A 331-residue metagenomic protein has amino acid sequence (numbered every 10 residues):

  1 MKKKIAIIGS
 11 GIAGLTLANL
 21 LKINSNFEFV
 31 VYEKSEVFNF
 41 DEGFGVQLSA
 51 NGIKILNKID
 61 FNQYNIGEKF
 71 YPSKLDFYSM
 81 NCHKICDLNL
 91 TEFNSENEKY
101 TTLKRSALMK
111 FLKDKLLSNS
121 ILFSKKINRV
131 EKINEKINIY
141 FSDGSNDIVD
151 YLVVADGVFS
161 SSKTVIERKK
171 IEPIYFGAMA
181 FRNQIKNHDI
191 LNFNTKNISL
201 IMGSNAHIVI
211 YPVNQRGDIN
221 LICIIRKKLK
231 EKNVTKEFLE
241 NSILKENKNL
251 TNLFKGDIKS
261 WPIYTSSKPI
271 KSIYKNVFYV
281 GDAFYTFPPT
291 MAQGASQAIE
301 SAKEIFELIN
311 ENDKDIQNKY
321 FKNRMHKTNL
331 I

Functional and structural regions predicted by a protein language model:
K3-I5, K22, S49-I166, I171-Q184 (+1 more regions): Conserved N-terminal helical subregion
K4, E28, D218: Residues at the starts of beta-strands that form the adenosine-phosphate
A6-N24, V153-V154, F238, D257-I331: Conserved mid-domain beta->alpha element of the FAD-binding
A13, V37, F159: Conserved Rossmann-like nucleotide-cofactor binding loop
K22-E42: Glycine-rich FAD pyrophosphate-binding loop
V37-I55: Conserved N-terminal glycine-rich FAD pyrophosphate-binding loop of Rossmann-like flavoproteins
C86-Y100, K104-M109, S145, H188-S260: Conserved FAD/dinucleotide-binding core of flavoprotein oxidoreductases
F159-S160, A180-R182, A206-V209, F284-Y285: Histidine-centered metal-chelating micro-motifs
